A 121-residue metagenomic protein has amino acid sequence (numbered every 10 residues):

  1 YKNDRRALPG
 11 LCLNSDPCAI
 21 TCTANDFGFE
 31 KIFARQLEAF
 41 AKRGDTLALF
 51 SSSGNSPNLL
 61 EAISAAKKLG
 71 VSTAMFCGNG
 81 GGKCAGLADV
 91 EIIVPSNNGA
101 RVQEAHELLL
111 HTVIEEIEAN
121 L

Functional and structural regions predicted by a protein language model:
Y1-L121: Glycine-rich phosphate-binding loops that contact phosphosugars or nucleotide phosphates
